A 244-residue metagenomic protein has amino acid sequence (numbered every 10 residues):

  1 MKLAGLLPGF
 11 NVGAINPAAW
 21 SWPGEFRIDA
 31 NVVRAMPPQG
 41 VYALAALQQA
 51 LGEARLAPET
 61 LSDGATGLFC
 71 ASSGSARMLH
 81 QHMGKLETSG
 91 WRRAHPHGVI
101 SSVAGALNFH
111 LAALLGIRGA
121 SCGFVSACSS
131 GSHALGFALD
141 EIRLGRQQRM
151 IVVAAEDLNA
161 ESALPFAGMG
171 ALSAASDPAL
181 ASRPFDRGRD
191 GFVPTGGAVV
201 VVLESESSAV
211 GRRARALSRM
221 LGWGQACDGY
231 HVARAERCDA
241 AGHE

Functional and structural regions predicted by a protein language model:
M1-A4, P8, D177-E244: Condensing-enzyme catalytic core mediating Claisen C-C bond formation in acyl metabolism
M1-G123, A155-A163: Conserved beta-ketoacyl condensing-enzyme motif
R34-L44, S101, G105, S132 (+6 more regions): Electropositive phosphate-/nucleotide-binding environments in soluble metabolic enzymes
A43-A57, A104-L107, A112-L115, A120-A155 (+1 more regions): Active-site-proximal alpha-helical scaffold in enzymes
A65-G67, Q148-V152, S182, L217: Short glycine-aspartate micro-motif
S89-H95, G136, D140, L144 (+1 more regions): Glycine-/small-residue-rich "gating" segment that lines the acyl/pantetheine channel and substrate pocket
R93-I100, S121-C128, G188-V193, V232-A233: Flexible, glycine/proline-enriched loop segments at strand-loop-helix junctions that form or flank small-ligand binding
